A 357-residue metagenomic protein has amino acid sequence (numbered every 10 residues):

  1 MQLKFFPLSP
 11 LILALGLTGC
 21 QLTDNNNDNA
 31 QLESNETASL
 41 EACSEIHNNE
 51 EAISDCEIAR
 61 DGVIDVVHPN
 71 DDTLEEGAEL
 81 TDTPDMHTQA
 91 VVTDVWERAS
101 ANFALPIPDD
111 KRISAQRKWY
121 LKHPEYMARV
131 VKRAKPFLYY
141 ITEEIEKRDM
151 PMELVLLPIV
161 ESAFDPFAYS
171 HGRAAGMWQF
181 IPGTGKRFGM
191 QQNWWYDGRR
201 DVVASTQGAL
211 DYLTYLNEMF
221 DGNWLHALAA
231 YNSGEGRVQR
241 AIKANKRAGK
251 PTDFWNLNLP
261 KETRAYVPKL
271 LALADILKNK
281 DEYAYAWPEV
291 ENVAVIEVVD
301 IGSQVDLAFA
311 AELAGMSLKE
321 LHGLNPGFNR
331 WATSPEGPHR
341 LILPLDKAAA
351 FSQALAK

Functional and structural regions predicted by a protein language model:
M1-S9: Bacterial N-terminal signal peptides that target proteins for export
S9-T18: Bacterial N-terminal signal peptides
C20-D149: An acidic, Gly/Ser/Thr/Pro-rich helix-cap/linker signature
V67-Y120, I145, Y169-H171, G176-Q179 (+4 more regions): Catalytic and substrate-binding regions of cell-wall glycan-acting enzymes that process beta-1,4-linked
Q116-R129, F164-H171, Q179-Q207, D211-G222 (+2 more regions): Substrate-binding clefts and substrate-entry loops adjacent to catalytic sites of polymer-processing enzymes acting on
M150-F167, A227-S233, H322-N325: Short, functionally critical alpha-helical segments immediately adjacent to catalytic or ligand/cofactor-binding
P288-G315: Primarily a LysM-type cell-wall glycan-binding module
D306-P335: LysM (lysin motif) carbohydrate-binding repeats in extracellular/periplasmic proteins that recognize
